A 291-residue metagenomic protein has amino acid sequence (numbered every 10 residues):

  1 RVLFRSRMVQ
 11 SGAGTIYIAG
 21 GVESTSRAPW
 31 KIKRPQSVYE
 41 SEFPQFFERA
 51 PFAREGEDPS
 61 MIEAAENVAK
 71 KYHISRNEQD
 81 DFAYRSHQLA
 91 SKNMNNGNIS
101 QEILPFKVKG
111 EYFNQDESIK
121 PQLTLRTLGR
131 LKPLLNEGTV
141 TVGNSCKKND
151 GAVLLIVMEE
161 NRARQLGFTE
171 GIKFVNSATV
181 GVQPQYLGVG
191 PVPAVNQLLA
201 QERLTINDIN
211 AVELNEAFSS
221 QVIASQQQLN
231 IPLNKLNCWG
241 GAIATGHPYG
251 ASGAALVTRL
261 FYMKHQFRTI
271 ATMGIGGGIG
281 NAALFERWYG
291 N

Functional and structural regions predicted by a protein language model:
V2-L3: Short, small-residue-biased leader/transition segments that mark boundaries at the very start of proteins
I16-N67: Flexible glycine-/small-residue-enriched beta->alpha junction loops that bind anionic phosphate/pyrophosphate groups
Y17-E23, E78-R85, I103-V108, F168-T179 (+3 more regions): Beta-strand segments within the central parallel beta-sheet cores of soluble alpha/beta enzyme folds
P59-Y84: Conserved thiamine diphosphate
E63-E66, V175-A244: Active-site pocket-lining segment
E78-Q165, Q228, L233-K235: N-terminal extracellular/periplasmic Venus flytrap/periplasmic-binding protein-like
R126-V189, P193, A200, T258 (+3 more regions): Condensing-enzyme catalytic core mediating Claisen C-C bond formation in acyl metabolism
I206, I223-Q228, P232-K235, A242-L284: Internal helix-turn-beta structural module
